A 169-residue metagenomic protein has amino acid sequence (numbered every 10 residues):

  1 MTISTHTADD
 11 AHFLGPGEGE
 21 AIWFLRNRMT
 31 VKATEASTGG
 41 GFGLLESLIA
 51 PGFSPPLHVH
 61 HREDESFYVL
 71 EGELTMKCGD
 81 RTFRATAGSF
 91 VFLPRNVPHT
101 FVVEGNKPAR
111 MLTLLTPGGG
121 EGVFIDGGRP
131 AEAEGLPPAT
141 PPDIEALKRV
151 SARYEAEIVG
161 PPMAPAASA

Functional and structural regions predicted by a protein language model:
M1-F42, L136-A169: A short, N-terminal "cap"/entry segment at the start of jelly-roll beta-barrel domains of the cupin/DSBH fold
L25, F53, H61, E73-L74 (+2 more regions): Hydrophobic small-molecule pocket/channel-lining residues, especially in calycin-type beta-barrels
R28, S66, E73-T75, T82 (+2 more regions): Structural motif
A33-T34, P56-H61, V102-E104: Short histidine-centered beta-strand/loop micro-motifs that create catalytic or ligand/metal-coordination sites
T38, T75, R95-E121: Ligand-binding loop in jelly-roll beta-barrel domains
L44-A50, V59-C78, L114-P117: Short, conserved beta-strand element in jelly-roll/cupin
D80-P98: Short acidic-glycine-tyrosine-enriched beta hairpin
K107-R153: A contiguous, mid-protein "functional segment" used to position or interact with cofactors/ions or partner subunits
